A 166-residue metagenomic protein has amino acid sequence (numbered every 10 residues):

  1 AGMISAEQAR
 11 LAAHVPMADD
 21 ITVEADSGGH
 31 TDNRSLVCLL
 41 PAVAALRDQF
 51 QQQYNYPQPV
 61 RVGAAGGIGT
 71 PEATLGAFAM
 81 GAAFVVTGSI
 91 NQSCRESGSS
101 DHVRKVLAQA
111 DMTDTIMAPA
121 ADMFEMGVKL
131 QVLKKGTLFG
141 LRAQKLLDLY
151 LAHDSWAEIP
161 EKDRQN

Functional and structural regions predicted by a protein language model:
A1, S5-S27, V132-N166: C-terminal extensions of enzymes
A1-V62, P71-M80, S93: Alpha/beta enzyme core
L11, L36-L40, L46, L75 (+5 more regions): Generic detector of leucine side chains in alpha-helical contexts
D19-D20, D26, D32, D48 (+6 more regions): Acidic-enriched, low-complexity/disordered segments with a strong bias for Aspartate over Glutamate
D26-S27, A42, Y54, V60 (+1 more regions): Catalytic or ion-translocation cores adjacent to nucleophile or general acid/base/metal-coordination motifs in diverse
A64-G67, T87: Short His-Asn-centered micro-motif
